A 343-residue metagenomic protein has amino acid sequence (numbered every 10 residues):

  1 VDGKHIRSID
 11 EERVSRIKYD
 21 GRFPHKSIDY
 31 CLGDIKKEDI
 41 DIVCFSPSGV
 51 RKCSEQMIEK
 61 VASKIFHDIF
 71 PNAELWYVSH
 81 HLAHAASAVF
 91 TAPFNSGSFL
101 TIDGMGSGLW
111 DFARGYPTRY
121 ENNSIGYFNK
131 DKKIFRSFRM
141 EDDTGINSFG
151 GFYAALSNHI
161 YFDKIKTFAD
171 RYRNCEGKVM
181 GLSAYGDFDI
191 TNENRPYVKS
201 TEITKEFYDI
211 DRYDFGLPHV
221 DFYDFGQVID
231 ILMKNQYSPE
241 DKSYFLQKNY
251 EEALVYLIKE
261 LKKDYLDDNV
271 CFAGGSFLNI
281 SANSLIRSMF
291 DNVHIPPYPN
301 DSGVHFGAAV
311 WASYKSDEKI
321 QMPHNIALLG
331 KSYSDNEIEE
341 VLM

Functional and structural regions predicted by a protein language model:
V1-M343: Short acidic/glycine-rich loops and adjacent helix/strand connectors that line catalytic pockets where negatively
